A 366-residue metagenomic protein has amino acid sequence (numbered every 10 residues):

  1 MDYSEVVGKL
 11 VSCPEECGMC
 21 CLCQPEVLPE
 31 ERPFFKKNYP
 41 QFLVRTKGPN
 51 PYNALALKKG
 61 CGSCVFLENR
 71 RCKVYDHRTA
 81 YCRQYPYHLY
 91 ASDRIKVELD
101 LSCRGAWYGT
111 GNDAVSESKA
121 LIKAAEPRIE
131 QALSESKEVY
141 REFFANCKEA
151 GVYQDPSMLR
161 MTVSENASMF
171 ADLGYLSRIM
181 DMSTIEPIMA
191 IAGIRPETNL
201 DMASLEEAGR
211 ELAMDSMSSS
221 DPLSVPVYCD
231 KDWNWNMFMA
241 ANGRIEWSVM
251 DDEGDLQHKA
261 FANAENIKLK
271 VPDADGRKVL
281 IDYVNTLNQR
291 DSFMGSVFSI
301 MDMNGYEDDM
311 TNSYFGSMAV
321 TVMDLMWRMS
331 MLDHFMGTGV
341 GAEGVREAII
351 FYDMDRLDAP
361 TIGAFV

Functional and structural regions predicted by a protein language model:
M1-M19, Q24-G62, F66-R71, D76-V366: Short loop/turn segments that flank or connect secondary-structure elements
